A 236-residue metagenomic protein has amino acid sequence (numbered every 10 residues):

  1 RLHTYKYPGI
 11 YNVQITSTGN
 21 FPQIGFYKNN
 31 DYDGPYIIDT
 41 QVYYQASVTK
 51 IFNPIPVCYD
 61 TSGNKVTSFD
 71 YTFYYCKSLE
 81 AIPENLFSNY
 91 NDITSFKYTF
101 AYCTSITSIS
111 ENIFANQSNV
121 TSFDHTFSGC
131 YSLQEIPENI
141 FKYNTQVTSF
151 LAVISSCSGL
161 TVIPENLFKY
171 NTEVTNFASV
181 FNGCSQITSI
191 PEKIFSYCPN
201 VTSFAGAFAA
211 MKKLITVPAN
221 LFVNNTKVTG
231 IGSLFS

Functional and structural regions predicted by a protein language model:
R1-S236: Negatively charged
